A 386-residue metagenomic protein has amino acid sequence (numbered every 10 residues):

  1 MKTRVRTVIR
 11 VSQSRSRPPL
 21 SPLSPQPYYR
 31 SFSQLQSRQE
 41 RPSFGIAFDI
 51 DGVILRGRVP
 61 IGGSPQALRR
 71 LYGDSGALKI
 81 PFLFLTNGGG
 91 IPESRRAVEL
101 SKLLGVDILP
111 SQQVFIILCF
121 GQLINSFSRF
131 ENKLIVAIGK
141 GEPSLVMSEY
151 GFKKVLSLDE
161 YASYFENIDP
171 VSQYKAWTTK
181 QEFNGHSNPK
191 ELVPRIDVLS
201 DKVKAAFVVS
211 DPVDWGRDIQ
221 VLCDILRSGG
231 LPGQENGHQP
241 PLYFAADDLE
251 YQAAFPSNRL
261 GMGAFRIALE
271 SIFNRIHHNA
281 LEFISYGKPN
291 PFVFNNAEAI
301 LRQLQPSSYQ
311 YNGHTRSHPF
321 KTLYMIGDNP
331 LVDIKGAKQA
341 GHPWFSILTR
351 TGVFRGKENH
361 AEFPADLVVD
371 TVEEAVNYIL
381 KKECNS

Functional and structural regions predicted by a protein language model:
K2-I50, L55-R70, D74-G76, G89-S94 (+2 more regions): Asp-based, Mg2+/Mn2+-dependent phosphohydrolase catalytic module
